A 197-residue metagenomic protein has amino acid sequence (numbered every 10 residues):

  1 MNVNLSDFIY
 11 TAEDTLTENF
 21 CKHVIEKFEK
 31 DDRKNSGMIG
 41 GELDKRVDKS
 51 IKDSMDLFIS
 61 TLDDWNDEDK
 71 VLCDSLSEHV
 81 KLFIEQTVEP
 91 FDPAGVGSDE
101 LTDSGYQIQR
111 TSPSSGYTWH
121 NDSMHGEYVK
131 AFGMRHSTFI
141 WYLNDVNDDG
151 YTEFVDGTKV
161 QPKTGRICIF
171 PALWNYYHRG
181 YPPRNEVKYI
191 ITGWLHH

Functional and structural regions predicted by a protein language model:
M1-I167, N175-H197: Fe(II)/2-oxoglutarate oxygenase catalytic core
